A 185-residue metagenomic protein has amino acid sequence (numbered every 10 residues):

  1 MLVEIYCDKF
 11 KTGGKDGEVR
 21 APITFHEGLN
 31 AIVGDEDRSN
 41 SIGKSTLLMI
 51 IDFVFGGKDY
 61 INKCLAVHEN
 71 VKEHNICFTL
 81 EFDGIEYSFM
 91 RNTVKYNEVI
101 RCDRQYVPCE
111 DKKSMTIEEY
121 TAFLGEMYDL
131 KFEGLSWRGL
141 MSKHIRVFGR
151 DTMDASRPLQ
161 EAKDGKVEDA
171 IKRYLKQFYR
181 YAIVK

Functional and structural regions predicted by a protein language model:
M1-I85: Extreme N-terminal "head/tail" segments of very large remodeling/mechanoenzyme assemblies
E36-N40, C109-K113, E133, A162-K163: Generic alpha-helical structural element
S41-L48, K113, I117, K163-V167 (+1 more regions): Short, charged, low-complexity patches
T46-I50, M90, E119, F123 (+1 more regions): Alpha-helical scaffold elements adjacent to nucleotide-binding pockets in ATP/GTP-utilizing enzyme cores
V54-G57, M127-L130, V147, Q177-R180: Conserved, well-folded catalytic cores of nucleic-acid-processing and energy-transducing macromolecular machines
F78-R101: Gly/Lys-enriched N-terminal cap/neck module of very large, oligomeric protein machines
K95-T152: Glycine-rich phosphate-binding loops of NTPases
L135-K185: Extended, Lys/Glu-rich alpha-helical coiled-coil stalks
